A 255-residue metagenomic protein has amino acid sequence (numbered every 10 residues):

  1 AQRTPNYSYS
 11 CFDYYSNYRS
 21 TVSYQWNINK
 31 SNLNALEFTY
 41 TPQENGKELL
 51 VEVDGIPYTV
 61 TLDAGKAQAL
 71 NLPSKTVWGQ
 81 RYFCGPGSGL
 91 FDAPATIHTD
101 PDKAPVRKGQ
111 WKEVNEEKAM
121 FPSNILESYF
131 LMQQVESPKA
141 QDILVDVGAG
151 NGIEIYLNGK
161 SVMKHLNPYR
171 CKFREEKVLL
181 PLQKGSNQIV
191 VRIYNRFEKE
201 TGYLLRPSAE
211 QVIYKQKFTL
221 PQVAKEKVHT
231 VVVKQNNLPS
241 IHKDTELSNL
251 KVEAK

Functional and structural regions predicted by a protein language model:
A1, N71-E116: Predominantly extracellular/luminal regions of secreted and cell-surface proteins, especially disulfide-bonded
A1-L70, L126-E136, A140-L166, K177-K255: Extracytoplasmic
N29, D100, E113, A119-P122 (+1 more regions): Short, solvent-exposed coil/turn linker segments
K108-P122, M132, L157: Surface-exposed turn/loop modules enriched in turn-prone residues
P168-C171: Short beta-strand segments within Ig-like beta-sandwich modules, predominantly Fibronectin type-III
R174: Active-site glycine-rich loop that binds ribose-phosphate moieties when present
